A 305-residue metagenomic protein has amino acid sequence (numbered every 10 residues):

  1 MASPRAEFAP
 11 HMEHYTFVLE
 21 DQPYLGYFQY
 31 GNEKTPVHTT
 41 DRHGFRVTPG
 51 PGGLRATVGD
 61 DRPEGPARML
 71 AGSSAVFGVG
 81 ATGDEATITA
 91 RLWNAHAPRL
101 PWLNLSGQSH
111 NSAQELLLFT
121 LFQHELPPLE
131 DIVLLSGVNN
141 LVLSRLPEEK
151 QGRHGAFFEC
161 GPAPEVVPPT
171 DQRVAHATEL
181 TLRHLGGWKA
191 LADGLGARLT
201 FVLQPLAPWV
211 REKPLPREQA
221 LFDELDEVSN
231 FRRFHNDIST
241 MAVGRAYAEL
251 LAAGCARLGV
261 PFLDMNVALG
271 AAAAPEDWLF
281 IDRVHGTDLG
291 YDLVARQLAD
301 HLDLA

Functional and structural regions predicted by a protein language model:
M1-R68, G78, T82, P128: N-terminal secretory targeting modules
Q29-V37, A67-G72, A97-P101, A163-P168 (+1 more regions): Generic detector of short, locally flexible boundary/turn motifs and exposed helical patches
H38-H43, N104-G107, D171-R173, R233-H235: N-terminal start-of-chain detector that recognizes signal peptides and the immediate post-cleavage beginning
F45-Q108, A113-P128: Serine-esterase "nucleophile elbow" of acetyl-processing enzymes
T120-V284, D292, R296-A305: Alpha-helical cap/lid subdomain in secreted, periplasmic, or secretory-pathway luminal O-acyl-processing enzymes
T287: Short, conserved phosphate/pyrophosphate- and ester-handling motifs at nucleotide-, phospho-/glycolipid
